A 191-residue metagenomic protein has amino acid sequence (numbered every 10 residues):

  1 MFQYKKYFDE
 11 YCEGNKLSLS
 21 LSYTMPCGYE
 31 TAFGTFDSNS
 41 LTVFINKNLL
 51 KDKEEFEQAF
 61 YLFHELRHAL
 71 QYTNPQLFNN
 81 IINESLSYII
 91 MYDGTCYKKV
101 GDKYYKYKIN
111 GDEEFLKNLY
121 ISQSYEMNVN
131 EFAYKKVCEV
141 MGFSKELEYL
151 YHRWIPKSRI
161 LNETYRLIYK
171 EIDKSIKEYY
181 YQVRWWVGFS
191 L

Functional and structural regions predicted by a protein language model:
M1-K16: Zn2+-dependent metallopeptidase catalytic core
F2, F56-F60, H64, Q123 (+1 more regions): A structural signal for well-ordered alpha-helical segments within the folded catalytic domains of diverse enzymes
S18-F44, K53: Catalytic zinc-binding patch centered on the HExxH motif and its immediate surroundings that defines zinc-dependent
M25, K47-L49, R67: Short, flexible loop/turn elements at secondary-structure junctions
F44-L62: Short pre-active-site segment immediately N-terminal to the catalytic Zn-binding motif
E65-E84: Catalytic Zn2+-binding segment of zinc metalloproteases
E84-S175: Metalloprotease/metallohydrolase-associated module, dominated by Zn2+-dependent proteases
L167-L191: A hydrophobic membrane-anchoring alpha-helix module
